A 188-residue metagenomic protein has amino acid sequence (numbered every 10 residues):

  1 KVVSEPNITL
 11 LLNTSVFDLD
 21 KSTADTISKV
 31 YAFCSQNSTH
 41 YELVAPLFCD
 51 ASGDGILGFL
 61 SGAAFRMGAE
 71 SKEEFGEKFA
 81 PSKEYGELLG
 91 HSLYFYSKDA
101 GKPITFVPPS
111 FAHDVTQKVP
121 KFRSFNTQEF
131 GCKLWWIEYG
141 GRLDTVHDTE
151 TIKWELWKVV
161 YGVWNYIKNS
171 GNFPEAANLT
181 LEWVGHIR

Functional and structural regions predicted by a protein language model:
K1-T9: N-terminal Rossmann-like dinucleotide/flavin-binding domain of flavoprotein oxidoreductases that bind FAD/FMN
L11-N13, F17, S22-K29, C34-R188: Flavin (FAD/FMN)-binding glycine-rich loop and adjacent Rossmann-like elements that form
